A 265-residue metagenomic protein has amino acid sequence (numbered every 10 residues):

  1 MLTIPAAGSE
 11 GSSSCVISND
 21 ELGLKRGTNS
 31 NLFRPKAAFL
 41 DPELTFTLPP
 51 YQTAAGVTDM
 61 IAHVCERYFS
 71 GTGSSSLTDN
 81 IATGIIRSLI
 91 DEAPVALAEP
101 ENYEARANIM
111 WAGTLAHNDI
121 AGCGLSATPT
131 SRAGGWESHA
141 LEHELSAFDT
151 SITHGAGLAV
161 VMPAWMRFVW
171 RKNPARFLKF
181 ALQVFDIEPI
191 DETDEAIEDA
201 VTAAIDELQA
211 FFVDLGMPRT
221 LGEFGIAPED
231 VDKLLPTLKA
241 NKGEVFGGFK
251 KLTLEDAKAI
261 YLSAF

Functional and structural regions predicted by a protein language model:
M1-N80, G84-I85, K179, Q183: A glycine/threonine-rich phosphate-anchoring loop and its flanking beta-alpha core in nucleotide/phosphate-binding
S30-L32, T53-V57, I81-G84, A133 (+4 more regions): A generic short alpha-helical patch detector that favors 3-5-residue windows in or near N-terminal regions
A54-V57, R106, L158, V231 (+1 more regions): Short runs of predominantly hydrophobic/aromatic residues within well-ordered alpha helices that form helix-helix
R67, G71-D206: Active-site segments that bind and position negatively charged phosphate/pyrophosphate groups
Q183-F265: C-terminal charged capping/lid subdomain of soluble metabolic enzymes
